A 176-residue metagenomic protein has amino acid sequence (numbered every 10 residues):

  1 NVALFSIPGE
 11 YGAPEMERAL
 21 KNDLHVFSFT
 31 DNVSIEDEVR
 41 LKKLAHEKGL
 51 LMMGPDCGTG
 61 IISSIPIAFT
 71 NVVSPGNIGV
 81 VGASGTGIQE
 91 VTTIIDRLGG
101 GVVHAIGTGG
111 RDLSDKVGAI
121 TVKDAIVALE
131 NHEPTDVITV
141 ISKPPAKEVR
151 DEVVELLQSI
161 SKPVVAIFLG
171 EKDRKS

Functional and structural regions predicted by a protein language model:
N1-S176: Catalytic-core regions of core metabolic enzymes, especially those transforming organic acids/acyl-group intermediates
